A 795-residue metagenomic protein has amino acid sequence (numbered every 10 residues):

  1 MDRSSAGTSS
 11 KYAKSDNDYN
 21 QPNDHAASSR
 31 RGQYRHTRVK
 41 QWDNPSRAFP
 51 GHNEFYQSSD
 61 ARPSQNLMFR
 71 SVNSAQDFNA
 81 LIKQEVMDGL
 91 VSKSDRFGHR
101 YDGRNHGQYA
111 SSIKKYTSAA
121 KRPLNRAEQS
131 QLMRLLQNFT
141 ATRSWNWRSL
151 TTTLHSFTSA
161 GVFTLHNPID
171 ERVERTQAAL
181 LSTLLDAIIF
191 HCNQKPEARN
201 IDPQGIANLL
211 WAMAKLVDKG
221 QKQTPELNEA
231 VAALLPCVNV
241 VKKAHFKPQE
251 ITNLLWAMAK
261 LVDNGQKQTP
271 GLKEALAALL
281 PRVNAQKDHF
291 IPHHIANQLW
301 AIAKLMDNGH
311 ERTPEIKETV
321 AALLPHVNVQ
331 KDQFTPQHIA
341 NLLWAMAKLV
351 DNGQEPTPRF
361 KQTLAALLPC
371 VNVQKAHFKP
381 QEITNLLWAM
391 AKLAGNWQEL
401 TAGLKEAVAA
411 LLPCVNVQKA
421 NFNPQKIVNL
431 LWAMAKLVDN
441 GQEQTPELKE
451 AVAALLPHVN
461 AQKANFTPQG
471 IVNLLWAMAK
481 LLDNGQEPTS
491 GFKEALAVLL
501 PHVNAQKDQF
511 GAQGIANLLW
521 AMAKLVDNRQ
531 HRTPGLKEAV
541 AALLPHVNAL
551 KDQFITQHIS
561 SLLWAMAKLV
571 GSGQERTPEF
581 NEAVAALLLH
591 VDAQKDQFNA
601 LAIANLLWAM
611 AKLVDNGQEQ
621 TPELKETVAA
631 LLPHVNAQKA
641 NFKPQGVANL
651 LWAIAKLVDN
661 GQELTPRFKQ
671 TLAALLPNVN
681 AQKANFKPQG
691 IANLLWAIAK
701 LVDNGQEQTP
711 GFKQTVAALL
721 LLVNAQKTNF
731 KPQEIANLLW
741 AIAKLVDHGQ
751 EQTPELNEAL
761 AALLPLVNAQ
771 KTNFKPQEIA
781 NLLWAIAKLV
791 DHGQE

Functional and structural regions predicted by a protein language model:
D2-E795: Eukaryotic RNA-binding helical-repeat scaffolds
